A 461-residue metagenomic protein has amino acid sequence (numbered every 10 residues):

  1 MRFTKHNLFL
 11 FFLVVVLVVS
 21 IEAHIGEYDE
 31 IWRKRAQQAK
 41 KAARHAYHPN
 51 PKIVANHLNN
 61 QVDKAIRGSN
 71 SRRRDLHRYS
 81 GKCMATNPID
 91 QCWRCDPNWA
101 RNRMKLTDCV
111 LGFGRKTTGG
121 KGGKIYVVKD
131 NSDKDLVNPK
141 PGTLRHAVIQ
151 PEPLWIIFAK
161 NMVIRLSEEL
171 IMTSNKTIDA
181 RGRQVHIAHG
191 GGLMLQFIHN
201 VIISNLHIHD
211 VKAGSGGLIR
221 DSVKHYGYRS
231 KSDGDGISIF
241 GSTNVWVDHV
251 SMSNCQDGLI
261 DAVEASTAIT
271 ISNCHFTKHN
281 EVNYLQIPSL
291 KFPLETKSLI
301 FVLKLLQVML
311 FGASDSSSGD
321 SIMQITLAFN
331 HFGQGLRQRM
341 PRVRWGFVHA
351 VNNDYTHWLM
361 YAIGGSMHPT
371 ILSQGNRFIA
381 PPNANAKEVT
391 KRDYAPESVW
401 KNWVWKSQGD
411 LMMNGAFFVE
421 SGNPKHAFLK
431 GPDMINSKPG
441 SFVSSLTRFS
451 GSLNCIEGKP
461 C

Functional and structural regions predicted by a protein language model:
K5-A23: Cleavable N-terminal signal peptides of Sec/SRP-targeted secreted and luminal proteins
E27-P97, S298, R342-C461: Extracellular beta-rich repeat passengers
T107-I156: Acidic Gly/Asp/Thr-rich repetitive segments characteristic of extracellular carbohydrate-active and adhesion proteins
S132-D133, N161-M162, R183-Q184: Acidic glycine-/aspartate-rich tracts in secreted/extracellular proteins
K140-E152, V163-T177, I187-S204, D210-S242: Extracellular beta-strand-rich solenoid/capping regions of secreted or surface-exposed proteins that bind or remodel
N175, A180-R183, H199-D210, H225-Y226 (+8 more regions): Right-handed parallel beta-helix
